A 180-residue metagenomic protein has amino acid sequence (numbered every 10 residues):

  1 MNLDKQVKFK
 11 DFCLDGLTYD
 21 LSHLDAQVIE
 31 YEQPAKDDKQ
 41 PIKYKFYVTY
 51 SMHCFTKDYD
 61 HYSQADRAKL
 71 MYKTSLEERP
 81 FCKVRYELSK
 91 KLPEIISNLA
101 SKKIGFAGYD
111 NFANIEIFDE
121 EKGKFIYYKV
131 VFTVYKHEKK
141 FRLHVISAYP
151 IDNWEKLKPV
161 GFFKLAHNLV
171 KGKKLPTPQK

Functional and structural regions predicted by a protein language model:
M1-K180: Ribonuclease/tRNase effector modules and their secretory precursors
